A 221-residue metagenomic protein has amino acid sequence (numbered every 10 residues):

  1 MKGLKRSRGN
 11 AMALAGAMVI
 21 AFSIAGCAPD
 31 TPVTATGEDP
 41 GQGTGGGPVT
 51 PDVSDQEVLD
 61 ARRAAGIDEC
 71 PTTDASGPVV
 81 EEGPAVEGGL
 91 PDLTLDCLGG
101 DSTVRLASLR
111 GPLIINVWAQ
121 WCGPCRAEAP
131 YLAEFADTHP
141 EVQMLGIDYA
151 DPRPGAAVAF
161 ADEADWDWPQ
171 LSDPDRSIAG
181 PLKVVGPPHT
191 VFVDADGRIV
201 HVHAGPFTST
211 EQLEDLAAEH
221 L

Functional and structural regions predicted by a protein language model:
G3-A15: Bacterial N-terminal signal peptides that target proteins for export
F22-G26: C-terminal motif of bacterial Sec signal peptides marking the signal peptidase cleavage site
A28-T31, G123: Bacterial signal peptide processing site
A35-D92: N-proximal helix/coil linker or "cap" segments that precede and/or mark the start of modular domains
P84-E87, D92-L113: A short beta-strand-turn-helix
T103-R126, L132, M144: Short active-site neighborhood of thiol/selenol oxidoreductases, capturing the structured segment around
R126-A164, P174-G180: Structural microenvironment flanking redox-active thiols in thiol-disulfide oxidoreductases
A159-W166, D173-L221: Thiol/disulfide oxidoreductase modules built on the thioredoxin-like
